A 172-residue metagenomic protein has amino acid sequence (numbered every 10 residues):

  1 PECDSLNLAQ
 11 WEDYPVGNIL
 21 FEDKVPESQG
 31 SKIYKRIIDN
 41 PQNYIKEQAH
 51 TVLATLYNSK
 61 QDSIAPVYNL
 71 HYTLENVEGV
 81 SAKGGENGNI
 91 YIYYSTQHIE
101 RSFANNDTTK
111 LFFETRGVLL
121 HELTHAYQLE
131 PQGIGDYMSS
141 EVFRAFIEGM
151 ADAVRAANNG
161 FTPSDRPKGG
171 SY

Functional and structural regions predicted by a protein language model:
P1-E2, A9, S171-Y172: Pan-zinc metallopeptidase signature
E12-D39: Acidic/histidine-rich, surface-exposed loop or edge segments in extracytoplasmic proteins
K32-Q97: Auxiliary, metal-adjacent structural segments of Zn-dependent hydrolase domains
V77-V80, H98-R101, A126, G133-I134 (+1 more regions): Solvent-exposed loop/turn segments at secondary-structure junctions within structured extracellular/periplasmic domains
H98-L119, I134-F143: Short pre-active-site segment immediately N-terminal to the catalytic Zn-binding motif
G117-E130, E148-D152: Active-site recognition of the HExxH zinc-binding catalytic motif
P131, M138-S171: Post-HExxH zinc-binding segment in Zn-dependent metallohydrolases
